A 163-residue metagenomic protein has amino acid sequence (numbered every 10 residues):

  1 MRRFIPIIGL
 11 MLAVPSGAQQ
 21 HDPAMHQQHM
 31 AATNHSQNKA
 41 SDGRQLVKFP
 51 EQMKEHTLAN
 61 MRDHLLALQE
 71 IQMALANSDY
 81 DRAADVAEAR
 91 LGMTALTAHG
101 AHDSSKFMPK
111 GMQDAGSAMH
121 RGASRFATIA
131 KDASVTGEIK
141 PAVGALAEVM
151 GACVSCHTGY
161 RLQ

Functional and structural regions predicted by a protein language model:
R2-G9: Sec-dependent signal peptide recognition, specifically the positively charged N-region followed immediately by
L10-L12, L75: Generic leucine side-chain signal with a strong bias for well-ordered alpha-helical environments
A13-G17: N-terminal signal peptide c-region/cleavage motif recognized by signal peptidases
Q20-N77, D81-Q163: Sequence context surrounding c-type heme c attachment/ligation sites in exported
